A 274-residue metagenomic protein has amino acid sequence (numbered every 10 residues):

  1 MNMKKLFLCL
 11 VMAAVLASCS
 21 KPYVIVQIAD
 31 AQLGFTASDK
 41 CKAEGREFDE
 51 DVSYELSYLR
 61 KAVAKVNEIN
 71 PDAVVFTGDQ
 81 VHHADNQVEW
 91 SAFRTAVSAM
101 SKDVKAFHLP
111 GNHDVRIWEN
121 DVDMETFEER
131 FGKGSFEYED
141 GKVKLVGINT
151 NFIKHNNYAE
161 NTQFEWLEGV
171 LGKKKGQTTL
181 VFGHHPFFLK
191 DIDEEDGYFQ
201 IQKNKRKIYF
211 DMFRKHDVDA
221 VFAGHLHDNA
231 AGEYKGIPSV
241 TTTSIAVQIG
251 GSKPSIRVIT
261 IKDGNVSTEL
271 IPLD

Functional and structural regions predicted by a protein language model:
M1-L6: Positively charged n-region of N-terminal signal peptides that target proteins for export
L10-S18: Hydrophobic h-region of N-terminal signal peptides that target proteins for export in Gram-negative bacteria
C19-Q87: N-terminal active-site segment of His-dependent metallophosphoesterases
I25-Q27, V75, L145-G147, L180-F182 (+1 more regions): Structural motif
D30, G78-D79, G111-N112, I148 (+2 more regions): Active-site glycine-centered loops adjacent to acidic/histidine catalytic or metal-binding residues that shape
S38-A43, T150-N151, D191-E195: Short acidic, glycine/proline-rich loop/turn micro-motifs
A43-R46, E50, V88-T178, F199 (+2 more regions): Extended active-site neighborhood of metal-dependent phosphoesterases/phosphodiesterases
K174-D191: Short acidic, glycine-rich surface-loop motifs adjacent to enzyme active sites
